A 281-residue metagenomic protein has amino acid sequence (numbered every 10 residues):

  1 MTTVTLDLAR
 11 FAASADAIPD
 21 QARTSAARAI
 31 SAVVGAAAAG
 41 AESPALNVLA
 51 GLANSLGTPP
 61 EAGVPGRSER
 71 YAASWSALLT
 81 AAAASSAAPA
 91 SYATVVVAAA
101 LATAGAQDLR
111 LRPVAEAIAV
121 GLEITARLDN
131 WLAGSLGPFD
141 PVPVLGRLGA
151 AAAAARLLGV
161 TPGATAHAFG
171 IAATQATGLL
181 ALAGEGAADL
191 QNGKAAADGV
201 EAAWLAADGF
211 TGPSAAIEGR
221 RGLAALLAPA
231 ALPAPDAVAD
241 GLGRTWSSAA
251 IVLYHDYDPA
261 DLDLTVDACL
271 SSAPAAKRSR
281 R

Functional and structural regions predicted by a protein language model:
M1-I251, S271, A275-R278: N-terminal core-entry segment
A228, H255-P259: Extended ligand-binding clefts on enzyme/binding-domain cores
A237, G241, P259-L264: Short linear motifs in intrinsically disordered/low-complexity regions
A260-R281: Intrinsically disordered, low-complexity Ser/Thr/Pro/Gly-rich interaction regions that scaffold/cooperate
